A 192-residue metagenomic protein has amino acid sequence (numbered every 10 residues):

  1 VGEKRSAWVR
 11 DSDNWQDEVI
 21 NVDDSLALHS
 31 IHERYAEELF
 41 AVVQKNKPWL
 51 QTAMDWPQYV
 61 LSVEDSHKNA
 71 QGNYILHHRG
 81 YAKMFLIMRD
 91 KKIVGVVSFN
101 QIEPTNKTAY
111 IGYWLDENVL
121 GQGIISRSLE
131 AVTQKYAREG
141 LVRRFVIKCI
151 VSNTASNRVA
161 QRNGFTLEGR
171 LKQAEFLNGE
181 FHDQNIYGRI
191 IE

Functional and structural regions predicted by a protein language model:
V1-E38, V42-W49, L86-E192: Acyl-donor (CoA/ACP) binding surface of acyl/acetyltransferases
Q51-Q71: Conserved GNAT-fold acetyl-CoA-binding loop/helix
G72-L76, K135: A generic secondary-structure signal
I75-G80, F165: Short loop/turn motifs at secondary-structure junctions and domain boundaries
A82-M84: PAS and PAS-like sensory modules
